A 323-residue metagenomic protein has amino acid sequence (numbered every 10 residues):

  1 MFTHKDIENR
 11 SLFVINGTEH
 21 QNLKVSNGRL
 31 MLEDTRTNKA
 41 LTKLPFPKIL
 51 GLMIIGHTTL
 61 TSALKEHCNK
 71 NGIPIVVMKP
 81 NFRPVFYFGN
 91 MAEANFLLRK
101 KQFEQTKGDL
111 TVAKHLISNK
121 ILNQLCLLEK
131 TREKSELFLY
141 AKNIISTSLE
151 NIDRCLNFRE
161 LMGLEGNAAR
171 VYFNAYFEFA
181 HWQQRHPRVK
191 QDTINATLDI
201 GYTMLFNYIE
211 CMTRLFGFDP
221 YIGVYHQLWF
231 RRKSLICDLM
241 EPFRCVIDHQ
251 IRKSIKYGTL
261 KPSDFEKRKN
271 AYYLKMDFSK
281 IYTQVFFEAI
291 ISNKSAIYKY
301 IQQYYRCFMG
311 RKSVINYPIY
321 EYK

Functional and structural regions predicted by a protein language model:
M1-S26, E33-R36, K43, V85-G89 (+1 more regions): Active-site helix-to-loop segments that bind/position phosphate- or nucleotide-bearing substrates and donors across
G28-L30, T37, T58-L60: Short, glycine-/Ser/Thr-/acidic-enriched flexible segments
L44-L60: Extracellular/luminal Protease-associated
L52-I55, I73-K79: Short hydrophobic alpha-helical runs that function as membrane-insertion/retention elements
T61, F82-Y87: Short gly/pro/ser/thr-enriched loop/turn and capping motifs at secondary-structure boundaries
K65: Winged helix-turn-helix DNA-binding recognition segment
